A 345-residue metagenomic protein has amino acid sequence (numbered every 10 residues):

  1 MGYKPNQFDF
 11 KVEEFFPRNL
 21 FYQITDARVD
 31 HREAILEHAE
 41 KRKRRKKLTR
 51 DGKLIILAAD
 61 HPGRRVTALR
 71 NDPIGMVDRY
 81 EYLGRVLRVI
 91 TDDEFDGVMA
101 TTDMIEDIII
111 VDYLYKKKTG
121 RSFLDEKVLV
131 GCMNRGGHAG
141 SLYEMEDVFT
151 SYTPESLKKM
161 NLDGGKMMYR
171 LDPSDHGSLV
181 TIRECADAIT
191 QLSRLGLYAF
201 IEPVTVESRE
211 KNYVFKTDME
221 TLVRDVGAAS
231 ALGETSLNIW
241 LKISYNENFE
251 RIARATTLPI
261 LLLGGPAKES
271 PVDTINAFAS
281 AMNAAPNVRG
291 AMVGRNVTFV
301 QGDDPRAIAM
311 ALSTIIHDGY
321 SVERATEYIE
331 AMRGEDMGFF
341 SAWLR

Functional and structural regions predicted by a protein language model:
M1-K117, V128: N-terminal capping/small domains of soluble enzymes
A34-K43, A331, F340-R345: Charged, low-complexity, helix-prone segments enriched in Lys/Glu/Asp/Gln
D60-H61, P266-A267, R295-V297: Glycine-rich beta-alpha junction loops
R65-T67, E269-V272, F299-G302: Short active-site-adjacent structural elements
R70-D93, G97, M104-D112, K117-L124 (+7 more regions): Alpha/beta enzyme core
R289-V300: Short acidic/histidine-rich active-site segments
T298-W343: C-terminal helical cap(s) of enzyme catalytic domains, especially alpha/beta-barrels
